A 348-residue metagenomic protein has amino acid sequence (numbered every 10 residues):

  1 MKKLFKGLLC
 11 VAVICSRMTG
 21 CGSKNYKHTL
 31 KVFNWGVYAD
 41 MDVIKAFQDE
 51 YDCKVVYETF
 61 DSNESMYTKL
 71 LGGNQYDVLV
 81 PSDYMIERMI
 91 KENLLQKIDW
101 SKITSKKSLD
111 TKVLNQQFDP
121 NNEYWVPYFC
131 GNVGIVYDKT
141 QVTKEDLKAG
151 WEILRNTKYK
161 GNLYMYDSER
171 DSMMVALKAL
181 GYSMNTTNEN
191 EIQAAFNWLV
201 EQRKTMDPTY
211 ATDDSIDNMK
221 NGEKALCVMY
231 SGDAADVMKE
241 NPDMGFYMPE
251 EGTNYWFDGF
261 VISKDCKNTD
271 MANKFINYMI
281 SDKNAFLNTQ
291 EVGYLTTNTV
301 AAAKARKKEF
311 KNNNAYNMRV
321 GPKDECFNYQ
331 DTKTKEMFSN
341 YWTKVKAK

Functional and structural regions predicted by a protein language model:
M1-T29, K348: Short, low-complexity disordered leader/linker segments with a strong preference for bacterial N-terminal type II
G22-M89: Early extracytoplasmic/lumenal segment of secretory-pathway proteins
F33, Y38, Q75-K220: Extracytoplasmic ligand-binding site segments that recognize negatively charged/polar headgroups
M85-R88, K220, L226-D243: A ligand-binding cleft/hinge motif common to bilobed small-molecule-binding domains
G134-Q141, K178-G181, W256-N268, Y278-M279 (+1 more regions): A bilobed periplasmic-binding-protein/Venus flytrap-type ligand-binding module shared by bacterial periplasmic
Q193-Q202, E240-K264: Periplasmic-binding protein-like
S263-K323: Mature extracytoplasmic/periplasmic domains
A305-K348: Extracellular/periplasmic bilobal clamshell ligand-binding domains
